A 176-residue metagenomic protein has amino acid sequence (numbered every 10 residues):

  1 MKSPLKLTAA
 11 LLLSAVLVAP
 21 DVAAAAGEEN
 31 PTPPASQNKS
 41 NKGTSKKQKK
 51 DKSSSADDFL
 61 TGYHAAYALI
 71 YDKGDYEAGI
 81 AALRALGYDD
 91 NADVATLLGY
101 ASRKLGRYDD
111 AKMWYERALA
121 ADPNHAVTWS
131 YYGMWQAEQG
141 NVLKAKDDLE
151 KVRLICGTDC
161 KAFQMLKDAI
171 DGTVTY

Functional and structural regions predicted by a protein language model:
K2-T61: Long, contiguous interaction/recruitment modules in multidomain scaffold/adaptor proteins
S55-Y88, L98: Alpha-helical segment of the N-proximal tetratricopeptide repeat
D72, K104, E138-Q139, I155 (+1 more regions): Register position in tetratricopeptide repeats
L86-D89, A121, L154-T158: Structural marker of alpha-solenoid helical repeat scaffolds
V94-T96, T128, A162: TPR alpha-solenoid repeat register
L97, Y131, M165-A169: Canonical tetratricopeptide repeat
Q136-C160: TPR/TPR-like (Sel1-like) alpha-helical repeat modules
